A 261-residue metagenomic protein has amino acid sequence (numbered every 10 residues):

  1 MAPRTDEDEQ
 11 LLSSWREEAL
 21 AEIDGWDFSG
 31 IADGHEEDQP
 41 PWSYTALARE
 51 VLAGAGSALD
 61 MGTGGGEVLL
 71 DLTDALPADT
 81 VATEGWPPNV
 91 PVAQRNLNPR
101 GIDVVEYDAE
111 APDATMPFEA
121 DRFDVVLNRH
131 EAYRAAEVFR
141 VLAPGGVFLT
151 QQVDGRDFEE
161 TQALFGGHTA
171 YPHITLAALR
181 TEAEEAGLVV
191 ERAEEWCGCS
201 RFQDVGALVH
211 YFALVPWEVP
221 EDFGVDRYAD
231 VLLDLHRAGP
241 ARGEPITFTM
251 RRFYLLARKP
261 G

Functional and structural regions predicted by a protein language model:
M1-S29, D38: N-terminal, positively charged/glycine-rich alpha-helical extensions of SAM-dependent methyltransferases
I23-G30, H35-S57, E67-D71: Conserved alpha-helix/loop element of class I SAM-dependent methyltransferases that forms part of the SAM/SAH-binding
S57-M116: Class I SAM-dependent methyltransferase SAM/SAH-binding core
D113-V125: A short acidic, Gly/Pro-enriched loop at the edge of an enzyme's catalytic core that lines a small-molecule cofactor
Y133-L149: A short glycine-rich, Lys/Arg-flanked "PGG" loop and its adjoining helix->strand segment in the class I
Q152-Y171: Short, glycine-/aromatic-enriched active-site segment of Class I SAM-dependent methyltransferases
Y171-G187: Short alpha-helix
V189-V190, E195-G261: Conserved Class I S-adenosyl-L-methionine
